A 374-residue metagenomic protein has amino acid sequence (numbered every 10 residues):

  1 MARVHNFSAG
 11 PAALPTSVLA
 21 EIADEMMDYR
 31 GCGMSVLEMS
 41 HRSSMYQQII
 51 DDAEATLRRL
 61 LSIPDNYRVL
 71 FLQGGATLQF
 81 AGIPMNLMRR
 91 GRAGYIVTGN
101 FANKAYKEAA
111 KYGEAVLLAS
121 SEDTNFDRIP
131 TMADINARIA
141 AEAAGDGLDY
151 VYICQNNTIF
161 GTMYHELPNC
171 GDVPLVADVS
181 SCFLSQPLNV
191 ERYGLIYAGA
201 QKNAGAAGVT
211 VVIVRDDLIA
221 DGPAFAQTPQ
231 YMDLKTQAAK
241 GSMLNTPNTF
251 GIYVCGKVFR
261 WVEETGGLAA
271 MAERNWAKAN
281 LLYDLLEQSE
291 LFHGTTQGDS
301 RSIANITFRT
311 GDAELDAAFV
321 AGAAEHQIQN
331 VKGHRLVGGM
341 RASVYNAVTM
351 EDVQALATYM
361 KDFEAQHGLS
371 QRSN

Functional and structural regions predicted by a protein language model:
A2-V4, H334, G338-N374: PLP-dependent enzyme catalytic core of the Aspartate aminotransferase-like
R3-E54: A glycine-/small-polar-enriched, mobile loop at the entrance of the PLP active site in fold-type I
G10, A109, S121-F183: Active-site phosphate-binding strand-loop segment of PLP-dependent enzymes
G33-Q79, N86, N100, E108: Conserved N-terminal alpha-helix of the aminotransferase class I/II PLP-enzyme fold
M88-N103: Conserved PLP-anchoring active-site segment centered on the Schiff-base-forming lysine
V176, V190-Q201: Conserved active-site segment immediately N-terminal to the catalytic lysine that forms the internal aldimine
A200-Y283, Q297, H367: Active-site C-terminal subdomain of aminotransferase-like
F292-G322: Conserved PLP-binding catalytic core of the aspartate aminotransferase-like
